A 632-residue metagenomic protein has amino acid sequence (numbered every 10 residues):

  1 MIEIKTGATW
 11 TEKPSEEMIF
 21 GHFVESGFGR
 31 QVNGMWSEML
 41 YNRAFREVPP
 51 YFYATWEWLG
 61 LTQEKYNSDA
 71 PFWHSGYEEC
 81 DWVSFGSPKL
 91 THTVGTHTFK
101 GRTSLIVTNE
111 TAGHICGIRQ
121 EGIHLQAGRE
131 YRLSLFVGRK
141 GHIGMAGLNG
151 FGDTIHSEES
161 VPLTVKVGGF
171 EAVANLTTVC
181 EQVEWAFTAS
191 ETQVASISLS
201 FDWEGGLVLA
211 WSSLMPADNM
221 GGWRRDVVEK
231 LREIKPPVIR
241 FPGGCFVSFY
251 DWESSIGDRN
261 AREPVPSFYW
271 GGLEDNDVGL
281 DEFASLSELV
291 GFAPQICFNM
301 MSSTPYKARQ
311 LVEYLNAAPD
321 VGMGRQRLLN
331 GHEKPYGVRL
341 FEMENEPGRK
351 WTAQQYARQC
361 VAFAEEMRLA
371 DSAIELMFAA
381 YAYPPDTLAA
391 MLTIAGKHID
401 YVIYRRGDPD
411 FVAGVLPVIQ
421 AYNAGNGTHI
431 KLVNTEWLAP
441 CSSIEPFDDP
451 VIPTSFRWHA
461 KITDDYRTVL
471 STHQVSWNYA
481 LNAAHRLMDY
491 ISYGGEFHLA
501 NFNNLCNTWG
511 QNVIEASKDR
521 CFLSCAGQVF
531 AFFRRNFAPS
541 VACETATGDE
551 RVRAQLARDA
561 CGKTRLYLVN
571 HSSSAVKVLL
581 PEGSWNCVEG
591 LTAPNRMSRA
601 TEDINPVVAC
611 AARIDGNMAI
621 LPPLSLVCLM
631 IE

Functional and structural regions predicted by a protein language model:
M1-C245, F249-N276, A293, S303 (+5 more regions): Extracellular and organelle-lumenal recognition/adhesion modules and their flexible linkers in secreted
S26-G27, N434-F537, V541-R553: Aromatic/acidic polysaccharide-binding cleft in carbohydrate-active enzymes
A195-G206, L315, A353-A484: Noncatalytic carbohydrate-binding groove/subsite architecture in carbohydrate-active enzymes
S213-G221, R262-N276, P294-S302, E342-A357 (+2 more regions): The substrate-binding groove and active-site-proximal loops of carbohydrate-active enzymes, especially glycoside
P216-P236, F283, S303-L340, Q359-A370 (+3 more regions): An active-site-proximal structural segment forming one wall of the substrate-binding cleft that immediately precedes
P242-G243, V321-A353, F378, V433-W437 (+1 more regions): Active-site groove signature of glycoside hydrolases
E550-G583, V588-P594, L624-M630: Carbohydrate-binding surface patches
I604-E632: C-terminal beta-strand-rich structural cap/linker in extracellular carbohydrate-active enzymes
